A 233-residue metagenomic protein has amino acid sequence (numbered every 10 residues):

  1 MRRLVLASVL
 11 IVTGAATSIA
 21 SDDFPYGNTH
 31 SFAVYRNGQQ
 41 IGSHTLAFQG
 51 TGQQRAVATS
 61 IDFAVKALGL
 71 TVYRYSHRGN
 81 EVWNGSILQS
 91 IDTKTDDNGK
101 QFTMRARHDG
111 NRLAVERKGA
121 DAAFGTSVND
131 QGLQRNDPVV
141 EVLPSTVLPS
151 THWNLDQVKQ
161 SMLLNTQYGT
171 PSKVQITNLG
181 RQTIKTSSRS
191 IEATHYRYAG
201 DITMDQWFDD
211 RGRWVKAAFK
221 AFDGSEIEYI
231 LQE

Functional and structural regions predicted by a protein language model:
M1-S8: Bacterial N-terminal signal peptides that target proteins for export
L10-S18: Hydrophobic h-region of N-terminal signal peptides that target proteins for export in Gram-negative bacteria
P25-G27, D92-A193, R197: Solvent-exposed helix/loop surface patches that form functional interfaces
Y26-V115, G212, A217-F219: N-terminal mature ectodomain segment of secretory-pathway/periplasmic proteins
V34, I184-K185, F208, K220: Hydrophobic alpha-helical segments, especially N-terminal targeting/anchoring helices
F48, I176-N178, L231-E233: A structural signal for short, hydrophobic beta-strand segments that form beta-sheets in beta-rich/all-beta domains
Q54-D62, R74, E192-E233: Gly/Pro-enriched, hydrophobic low-complexity segments that function as extracytoplasmic propeptides/linkers
F63-L70, G99-T103, A120-V128, I202-W207 (+1 more regions): Short, surface-exposed beta-strand/loop "edge" segments at domain boundaries and coil↔beta transitions
